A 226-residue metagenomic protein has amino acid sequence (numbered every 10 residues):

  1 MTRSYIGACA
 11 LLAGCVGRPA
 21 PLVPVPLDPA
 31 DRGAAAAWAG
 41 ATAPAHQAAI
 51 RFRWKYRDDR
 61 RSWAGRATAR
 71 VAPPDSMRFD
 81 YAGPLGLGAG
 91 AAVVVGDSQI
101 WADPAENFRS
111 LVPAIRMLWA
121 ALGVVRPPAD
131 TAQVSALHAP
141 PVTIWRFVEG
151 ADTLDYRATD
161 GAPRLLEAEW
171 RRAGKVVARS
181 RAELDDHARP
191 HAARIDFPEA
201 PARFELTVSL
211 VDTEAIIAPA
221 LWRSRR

Functional and structural regions predicted by a protein language model:
M1-A13: Sec-dependent bacterial lipoprotein signal peptides
C15-A64, T68, A72-P73, L111 (+1 more regions): N-terminal leader/targeting segments and the immediate start of mature chains
G33, A41, A105, V124 (+1 more regions): Localized chelating/binding microdomains that coordinate divalent metal ions or stabilize phosphate-bearing
H46-W54, W63-A69, D75-Y81, G88-A92 (+5 more regions): One face of beta-strands
R53-D59, P84-L87, Q99-E106, G150-D152 (+2 more regions): Hydrophobic lipid-interacting interfaces of membrane-associated proteins
D75-R126: An acidic-aromatic
F108-A158: Extracytoplasmic segments of membrane-associated envelope/inner-membrane machinery
L137-R226: Gly/Pro-enriched, hydrophobic low-complexity segments that function as extracytoplasmic propeptides/linkers
